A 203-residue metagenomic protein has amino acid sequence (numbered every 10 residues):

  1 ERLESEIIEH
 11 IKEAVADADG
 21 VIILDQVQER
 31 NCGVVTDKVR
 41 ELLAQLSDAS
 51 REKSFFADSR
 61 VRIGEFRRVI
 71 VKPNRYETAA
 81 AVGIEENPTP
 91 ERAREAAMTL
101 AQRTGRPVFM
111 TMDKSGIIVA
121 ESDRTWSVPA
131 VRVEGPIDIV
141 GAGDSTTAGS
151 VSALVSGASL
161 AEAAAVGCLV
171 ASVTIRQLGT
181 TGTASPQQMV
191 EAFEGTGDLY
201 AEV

Functional and structural regions predicted by a protein language model:
E1-V15: Conserved phosphate-binding/catalytic loop of the ribokinase/pfkB sugar-kinase fold
K12-A16, D48, Q102, V155: Residue-level signal for alpha-helix termini/capping positions
D17-C32: Short acidic, glycine-rich surface-loop motifs adjacent to enzyme active sites
I23, A93, T146-T147: N-terminal alpha-helical segment
Q28-T125, P129: Conserved phosphate/ATP/ADP-binding segment of small-molecule kinases
M98, R103-T104, K114, V131-L199: Conserved post-catalytic alpha-helical subdomain immediately downstream of the catalytic base and nucleotide-binding
W126, D198-V203: Acidic, low-complexity intrinsically disordered tails
